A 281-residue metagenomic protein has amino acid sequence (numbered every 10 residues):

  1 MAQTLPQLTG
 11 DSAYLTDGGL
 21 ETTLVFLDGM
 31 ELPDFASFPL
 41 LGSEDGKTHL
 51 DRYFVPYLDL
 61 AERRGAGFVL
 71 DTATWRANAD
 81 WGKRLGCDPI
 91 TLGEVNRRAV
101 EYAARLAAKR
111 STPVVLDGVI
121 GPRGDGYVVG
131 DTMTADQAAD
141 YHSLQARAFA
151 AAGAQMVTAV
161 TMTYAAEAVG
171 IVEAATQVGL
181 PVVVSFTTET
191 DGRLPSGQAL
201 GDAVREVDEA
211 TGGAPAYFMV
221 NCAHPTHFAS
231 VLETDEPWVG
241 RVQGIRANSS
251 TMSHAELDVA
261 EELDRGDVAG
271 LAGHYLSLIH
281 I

Functional and structural regions predicted by a protein language model:
L8-D45, A73-R84, T112-Q137, T188-D191 (+1 more regions): N-terminal small/glycine-rich loop or linker at the start of catalytic domains across soluble metabolic enzymes
A13-L15, G67-V69, P113-D117, Q155-M156 (+3 more regions): Structural preference for beta-strand elements that scaffold enzyme active sites
G18, A61, A103, V157 (+1 more regions): Conserved, mostly hydrophobic/aromatic
F35-K47, R64, F68-L92, A154-A168: Glycine-rich, proline-tolerant flexible connector loops at the mouths of alpha/beta enzymes
G124-V128, I171-A175, G179-Y217, R246 (+1 more regions): Conserved anion-binding
T163-T176, Q198, H224-D235: Active-site-adjacent beta->alpha loops and helix N-cap segments on the catalytic face of soluble alpha/beta enzymes
P181-T187, A229-Y275: Active-site pocket-lining/capping segments in soluble small-molecule metabolic enzymes
I279-I281: Conserved small/polar residues in nucleotide/adenosyl-binding loops
